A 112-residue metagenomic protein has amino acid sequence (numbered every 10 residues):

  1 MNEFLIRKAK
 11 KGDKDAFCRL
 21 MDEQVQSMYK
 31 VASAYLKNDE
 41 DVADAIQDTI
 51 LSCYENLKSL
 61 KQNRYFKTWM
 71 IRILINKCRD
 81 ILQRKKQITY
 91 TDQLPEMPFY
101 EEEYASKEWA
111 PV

Functional and structural regions predicted by a protein language model:
M1-F4: Extreme N-terminal regulatory/targeting segments of RNA polymerase sigma factors
K10-C18, Y29-D48: Short, charged helix-capping/linker segments at alpha-helix termini
K10-K11, K37, I50-Y65, K85-K86: Sigma70-family region 2
L20-Q24, M28, L74: Hydrophobic/aromatic residues within well-ordered alpha-helical segments
D22, Q47, I71, Q83-R84: Phosphate-coordinating loops and pocket residues in cytosolic domains that bind phosphorylated ligands
K30, D44-L51, E55, R64-N76: Structural recognition of an alpha-helix C-terminal capping motif at a helix-to-coil junction
K58-K61, I75-D92: Arg/Lys-rich amphipathic alpha helix in sigma70-family domain 2
I88-V112: Internal acidic/polar
